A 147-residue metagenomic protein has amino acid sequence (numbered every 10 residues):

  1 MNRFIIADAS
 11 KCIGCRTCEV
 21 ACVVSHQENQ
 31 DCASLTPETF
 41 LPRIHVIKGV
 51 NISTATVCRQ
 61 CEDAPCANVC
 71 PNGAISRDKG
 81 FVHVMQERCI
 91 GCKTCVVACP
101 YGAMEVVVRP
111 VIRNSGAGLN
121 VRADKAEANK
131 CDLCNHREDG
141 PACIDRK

Functional and structural regions predicted by a protein language model:
M1-R146: Non-ligating segments of multi-cofactor redox enzymes
